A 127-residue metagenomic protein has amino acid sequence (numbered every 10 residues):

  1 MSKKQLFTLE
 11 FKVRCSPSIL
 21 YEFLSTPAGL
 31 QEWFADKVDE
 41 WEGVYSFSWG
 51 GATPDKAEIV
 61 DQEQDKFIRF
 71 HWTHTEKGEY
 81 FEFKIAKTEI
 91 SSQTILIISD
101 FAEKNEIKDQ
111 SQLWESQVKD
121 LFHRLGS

Functional and structural regions predicted by a protein language model:
M1-V38: Hydrophobic ligand-binding cavity/cleft-lining segments
L6-T8, S18-I19, Q93-A102, G126: Short, charged low-complexity linear motifs
L20-Y21, L30, Y45, I59 (+2 more regions): Hydrophobic pocket/interface hotspot
E22-E32, Q64, S116-S127: Short, intrinsically disordered, mixed-charge
D36-W41, S46-K104: Hydrophobic-ligand binding "helix-grip"
S99-S127: A conserved amphipathic terminal alpha-helix motif
